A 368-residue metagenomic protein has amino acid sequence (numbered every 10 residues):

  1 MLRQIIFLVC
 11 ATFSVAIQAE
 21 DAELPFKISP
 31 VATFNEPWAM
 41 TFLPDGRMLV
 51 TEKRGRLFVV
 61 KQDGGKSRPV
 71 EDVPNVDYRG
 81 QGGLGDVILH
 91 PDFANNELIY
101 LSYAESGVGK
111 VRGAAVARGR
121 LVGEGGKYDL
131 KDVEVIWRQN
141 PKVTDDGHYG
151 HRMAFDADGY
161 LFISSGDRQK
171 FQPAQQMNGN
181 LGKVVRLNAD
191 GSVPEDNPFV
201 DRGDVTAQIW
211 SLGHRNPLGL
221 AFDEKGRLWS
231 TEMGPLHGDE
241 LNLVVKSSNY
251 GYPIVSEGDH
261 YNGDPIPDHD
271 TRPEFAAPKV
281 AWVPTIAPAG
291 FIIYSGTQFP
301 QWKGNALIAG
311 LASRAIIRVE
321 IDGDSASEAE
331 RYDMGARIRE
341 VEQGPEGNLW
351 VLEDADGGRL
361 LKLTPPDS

Functional and structural regions predicted by a protein language model:
M1-L8: Sec-dependent signal peptide recognition, specifically the positively charged N-region followed immediately by
S14-A16: N-terminal signal peptide c-region/cleavage motif recognized by signal peptidases
A19-F171, G219, R227-S230, G234 (+2 more regions): Acidic, Gly/Ser/Thr-rich repeat motifs that build Ca2+-stabilized beta-propeller blades
R68-G82, K131-Y149, A189-W210, Y252-V283: Surface-exposed loop and turn segments in beta-propeller and other repeat-based domains that flank or scaffold
A114-G125, M177-D190, V244-V245: Beta-propeller blade signature
V205-E240, V245: Repeat-solenoid scaffold signature
H214, S325-P345: Conserved blade-ending motifs and adjacent loop-strand segments that build the rim/top face of beta-propeller domains
W229, L236-N242, N249-P253, D259-D264 (+2 more regions): Short acidic/glycine-rich loop or secondary-structure boundary segments that cap or lie
